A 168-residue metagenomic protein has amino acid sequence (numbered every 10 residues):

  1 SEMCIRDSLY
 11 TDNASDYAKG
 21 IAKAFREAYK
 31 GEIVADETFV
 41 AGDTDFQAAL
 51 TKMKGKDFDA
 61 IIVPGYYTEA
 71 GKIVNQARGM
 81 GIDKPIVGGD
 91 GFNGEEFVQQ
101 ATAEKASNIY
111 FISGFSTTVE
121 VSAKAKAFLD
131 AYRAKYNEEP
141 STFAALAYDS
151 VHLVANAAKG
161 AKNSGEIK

Functional and structural regions predicted by a protein language model:
S1-E2, R6-A41, A60: An alpha-beta-alpha
D7-D12, D36, E139-A145, S164-I167: Surface-exposed patches in mature extracellular/periplasmic domains of secreted proteins
S8-T11, D57-Y67, I73, K84-G89 (+1 more regions): Periplasmic-binding protein-like
D12-Y17, F39-T44, Y66-A70, G91-E96 (+2 more regions): Solvent-exposed loop/turn segments at secondary-structure junctions within structured extracellular/periplasmic domains
F39-M53, V121-K124: Structural motif
V74-Y148, A161: Extracellular/periplasmic periplasmic-binding protein-like sensory domains
L153-K168: Extracellular/periplasmic bilobal clamshell ligand-binding domains
